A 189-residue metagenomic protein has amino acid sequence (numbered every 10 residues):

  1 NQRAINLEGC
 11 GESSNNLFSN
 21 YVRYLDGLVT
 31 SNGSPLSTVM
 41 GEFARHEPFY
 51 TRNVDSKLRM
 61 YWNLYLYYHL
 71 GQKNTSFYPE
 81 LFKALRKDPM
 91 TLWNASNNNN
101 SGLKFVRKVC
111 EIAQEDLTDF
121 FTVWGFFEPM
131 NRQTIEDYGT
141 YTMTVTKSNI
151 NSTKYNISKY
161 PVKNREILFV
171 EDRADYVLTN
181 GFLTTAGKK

Functional and structural regions predicted by a protein language model:
N1-G41: Zinc-dependent metallopeptidase catalytic helix centered on the HExxH motif and its immediate flanking segment
G9-G11, G27, G33, G41 (+6 more regions): Residue-identity detector for glycine
Y21-Y24, Y50, Y61, Y65-Y68 (+6 more regions): Sequence-level detector for tyrosine residue identity
S34-V54, Y141-K159: Short, structured secondary-structure boundary patches
T38-Q133: Active-site-proximal alpha-helical
N97-K189: Beta/coil-rich, acidic/histidine-enriched accessory regions frequently appended to metallopeptidases
